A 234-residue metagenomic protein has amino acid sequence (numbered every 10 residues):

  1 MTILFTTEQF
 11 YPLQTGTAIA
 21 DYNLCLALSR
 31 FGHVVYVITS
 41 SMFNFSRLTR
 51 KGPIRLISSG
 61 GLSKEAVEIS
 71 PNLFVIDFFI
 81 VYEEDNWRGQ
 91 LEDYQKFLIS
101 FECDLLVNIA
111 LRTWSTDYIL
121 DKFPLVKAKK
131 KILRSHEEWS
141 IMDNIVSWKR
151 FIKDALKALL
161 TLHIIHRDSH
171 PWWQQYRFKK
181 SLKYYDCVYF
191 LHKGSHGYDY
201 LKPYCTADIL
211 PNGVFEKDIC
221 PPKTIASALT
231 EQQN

Functional and structural regions predicted by a protein language model:
M1-G60, V126-K129: N-terminal subdomain of nucleotide-sugar transferases
I3, L105-V107, L120-T161, Y189: Active-site proximal beta-strand in glycosyltransferases
S40-L105: A conserved catalytic-core segment of Leloir-type glycosyltransferases
S41, G194, G213: Carbohydrate-associated surface elements
Q95-S115, K130-L133: Short N-terminal targeting/anchoring amphipathic segment
T113-D117, H196-Y198: Short, well-ordered alpha-helical microsegments
E138-W139, R150-F190, S195-K202: Membrane-proximal helix-turn-helix segments that form the acceptor-binding/catalytic region of lipid-linked
D199-L201, G213-Q233: Acidic anion/phosphate-binding donor-loop and adjacent secondary structure in glycosyltransferase catalytic cores
